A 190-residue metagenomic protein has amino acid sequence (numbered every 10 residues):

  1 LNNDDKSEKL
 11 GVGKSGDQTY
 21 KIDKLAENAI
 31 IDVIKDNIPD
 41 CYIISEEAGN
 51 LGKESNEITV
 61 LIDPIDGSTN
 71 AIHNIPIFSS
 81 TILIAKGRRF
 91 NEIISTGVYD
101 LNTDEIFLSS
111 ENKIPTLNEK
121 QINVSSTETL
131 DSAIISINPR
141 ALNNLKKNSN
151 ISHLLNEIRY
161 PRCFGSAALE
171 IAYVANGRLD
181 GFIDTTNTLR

Functional and structural regions predicted by a protein language model:
L1-I65: N-terminal subdomain of lithium-sensitive/metallo-dependent phosphomonoesterases centered on the IMPase/IPPase/PAP
D23, I34, S68, D100 (+3 more regions): Residue-level signal for inorganic ion chemistry
N28-D32, T81, A172-A175: Predominant activation on well-ordered alpha-helical scaffold segments within soluble catalytic domains
D36, N123-R190: An extended, acidic
Y42-E46, I62, A71, R162-G165 (+1 more regions): General beta-strand structural signal in soluble alpha/beta enzymes
E54-N112: DPxDG-like acidic metal-binding loop motif
